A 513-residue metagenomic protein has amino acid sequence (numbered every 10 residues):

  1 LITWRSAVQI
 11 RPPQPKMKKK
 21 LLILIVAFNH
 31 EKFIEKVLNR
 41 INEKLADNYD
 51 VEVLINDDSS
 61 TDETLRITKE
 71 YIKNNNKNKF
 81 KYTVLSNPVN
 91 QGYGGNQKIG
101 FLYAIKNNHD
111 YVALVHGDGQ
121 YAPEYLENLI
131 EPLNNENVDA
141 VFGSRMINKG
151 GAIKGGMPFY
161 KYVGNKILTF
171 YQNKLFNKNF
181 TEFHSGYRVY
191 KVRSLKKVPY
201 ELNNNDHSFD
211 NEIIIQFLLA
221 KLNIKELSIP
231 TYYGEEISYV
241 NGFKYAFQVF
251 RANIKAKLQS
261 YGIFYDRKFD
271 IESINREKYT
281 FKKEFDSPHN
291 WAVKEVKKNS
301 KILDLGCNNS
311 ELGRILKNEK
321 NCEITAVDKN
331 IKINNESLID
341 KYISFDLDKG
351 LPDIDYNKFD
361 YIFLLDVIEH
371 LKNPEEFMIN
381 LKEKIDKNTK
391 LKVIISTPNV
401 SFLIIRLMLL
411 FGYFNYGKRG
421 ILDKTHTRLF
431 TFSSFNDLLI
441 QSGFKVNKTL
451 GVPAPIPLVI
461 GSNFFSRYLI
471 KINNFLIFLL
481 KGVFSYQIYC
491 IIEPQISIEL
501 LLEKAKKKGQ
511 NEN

Functional and structural regions predicted by a protein language model:
K20-L22, E52, E212: Cell-envelope/extracellular polymer assembly enzymes that use nucleotide-activated donors
H30-L45: Short, well-formed alpha-helical segments that are part of the catalytic scaffolds of diverse glycosyltransferases
E35, D62-Y71, N335: Acidic helix N-cap motif at the loop->helix transition within catalytic regions of sugar-transfer enzymes
D50-S59, L85-S86: Short beta-strand/loop segment that forms part of the nucleotide-sugar
D57-R66, G119: A conserved acidic beta->alpha catalytic loop
N87-K106, Y111, P123-H207, G234-K244 (+3 more regions): Acceptor/aglycone-binding surface of glycosyltransferases and processive sugar-polymer synthases
Y261-N357, Y361, E375-M378, L450-I460 (+4 more regions): Conserved N-terminal segment of class I S-adenosyl-L-methionine
E375-L391: A short glycine-rich, Lys/Arg-flanked "PGG" loop and its adjoining helix->strand segment in the class I
